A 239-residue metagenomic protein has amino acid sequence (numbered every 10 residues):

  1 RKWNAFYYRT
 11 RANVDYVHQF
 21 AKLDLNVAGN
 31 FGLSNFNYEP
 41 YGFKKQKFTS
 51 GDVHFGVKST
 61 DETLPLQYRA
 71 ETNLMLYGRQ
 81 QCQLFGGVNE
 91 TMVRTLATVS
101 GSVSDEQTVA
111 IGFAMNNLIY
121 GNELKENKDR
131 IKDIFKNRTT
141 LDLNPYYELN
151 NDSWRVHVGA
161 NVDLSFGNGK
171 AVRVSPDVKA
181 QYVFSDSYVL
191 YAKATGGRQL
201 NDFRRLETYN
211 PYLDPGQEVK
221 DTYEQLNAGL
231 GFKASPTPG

Functional and structural regions predicted by a protein language model:
K2, N37-K44, Q80-V88, G121-I134 (+2 more regions): Outer-membrane beta-barrel translocator domains and adjoining extracellular loop/strand segments of Gram-negative
N4-T10, K45-V53, G87-T95, F135-L141 (+2 more regions): Residues that define the transmembrane beta-barrel architecture of outer-membrane proteins
A12-H18, V53-D61, T95-G101, L143-L149 (+3 more regions): Residues on the lipid-exposed face of transmembrane beta-strands in outer-membrane beta-barrel proteins
H18-K22, F31-N37, D61-T63, T72-Q80 (+5 more regions): Transmembrane beta-strands of outer-membrane beta-barrel pores
Q19-A21, E62-L64, S102-E106, N150-W154 (+2 more regions): Outer-membrane beta-barrel channels and translocator barrels
L23-V27, L66-T72, V93-T95, Q107-F113 (+5 more regions): Transmembrane beta-strands of outer-membrane beta-barrel proteins
T49-H54, N73-D152: Outer-membrane beta-barrel transmembrane domain signature of Gram-negative proteins, especially the mid-to-C-terminal
K136, S153-G239: Exposed, low-structure sequence patches enriched in small/polar residues
